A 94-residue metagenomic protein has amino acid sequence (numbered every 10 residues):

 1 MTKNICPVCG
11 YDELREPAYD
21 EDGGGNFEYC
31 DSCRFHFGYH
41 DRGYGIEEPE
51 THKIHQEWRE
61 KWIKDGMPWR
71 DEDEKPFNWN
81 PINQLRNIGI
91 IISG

Functional and structural regions predicted by a protein language model:
N4, E13-L14: C-terminal, charged low-complexity interaction regions
I5, Y29-S32: The −1 position to Zn-ligating cysteines in a subset of zinc-ribbon hairpins
G10, R34: Cys/His-coordinated zinc-binding microdomains
R15-E16, Y39-H40: Short, non-ligating residues that shape and space the ligands of small metal-coordination modules and catalytic
A18-E28: Short linker/helix segments within small regulatory modules
D31, H40-Y44: N-terminal acidic leader/helix
F35-Y39, P68: Amphipathic alpha-helical interaction surfaces
G45-G94: Short, intrinsically disordered terminal segments enriched in charged and Pro/Gly residues
